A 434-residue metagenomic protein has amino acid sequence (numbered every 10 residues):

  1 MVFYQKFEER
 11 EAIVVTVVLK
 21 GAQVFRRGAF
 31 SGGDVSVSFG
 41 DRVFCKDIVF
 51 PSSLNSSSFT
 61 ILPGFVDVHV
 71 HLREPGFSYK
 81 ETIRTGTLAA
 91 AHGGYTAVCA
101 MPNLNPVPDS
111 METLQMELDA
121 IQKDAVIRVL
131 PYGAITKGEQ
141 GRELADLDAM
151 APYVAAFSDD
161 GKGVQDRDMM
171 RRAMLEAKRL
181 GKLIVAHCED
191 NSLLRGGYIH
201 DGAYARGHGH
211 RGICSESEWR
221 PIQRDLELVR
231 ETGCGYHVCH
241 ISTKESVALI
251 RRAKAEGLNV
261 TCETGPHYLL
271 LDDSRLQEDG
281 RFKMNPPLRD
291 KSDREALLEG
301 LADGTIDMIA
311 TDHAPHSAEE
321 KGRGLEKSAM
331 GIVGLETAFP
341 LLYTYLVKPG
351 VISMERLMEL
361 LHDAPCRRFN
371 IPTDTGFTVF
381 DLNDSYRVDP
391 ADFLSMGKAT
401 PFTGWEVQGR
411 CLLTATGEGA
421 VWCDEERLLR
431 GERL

Functional and structural regions predicted by a protein language model:
M1-P51: N-terminal metal-binding scaffold of metallo-dependent hydrolase/deaminase domains
A22, G324-K327, T375-L434: C-terminal cap of metal-dependent C-N hydrolases
A22, R42, S58, H69 (+12 more regions): Divalent metal-coordination and catalytic microenvironments
I48-L62: Active-site metal-binding motif and surrounding structural segment of the metallo-beta-lactamase
F59-I121: Metal-associated gating/positioning segment near the N- to mid-region
A120-A134: A glycine-rich helix N-cap at a beta->alpha junction
L144-I309: Histidine/acidic residue-rich metal-binding segments in metalloenzymes
G207-G233, A302-D303, D307-I309, A314-F380: His/Asp/Glu-enriched, well-ordered alpha-helical/loop segment that forms or immediately abuts the divalent-metal
